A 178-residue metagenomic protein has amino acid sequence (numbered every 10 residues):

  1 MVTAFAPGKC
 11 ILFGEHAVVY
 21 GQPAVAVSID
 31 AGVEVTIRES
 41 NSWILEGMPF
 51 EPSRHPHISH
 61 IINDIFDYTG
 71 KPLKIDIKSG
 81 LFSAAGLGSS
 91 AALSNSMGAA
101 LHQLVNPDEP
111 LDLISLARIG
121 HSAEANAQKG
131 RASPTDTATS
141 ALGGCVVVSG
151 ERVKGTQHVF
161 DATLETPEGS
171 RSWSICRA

Functional and structural regions predicted by a protein language model:
M1-S89, A99-L111, G143, C176-R177: ATP-binding N-lobe of GHMP and related small-molecule kinases
P7, I11, V19-Q22, A26-V27 (+2 more regions): ATP-dependent small-molecule kinase catalytic core of the GHMP/sugar-kinase superfamily and closely related
